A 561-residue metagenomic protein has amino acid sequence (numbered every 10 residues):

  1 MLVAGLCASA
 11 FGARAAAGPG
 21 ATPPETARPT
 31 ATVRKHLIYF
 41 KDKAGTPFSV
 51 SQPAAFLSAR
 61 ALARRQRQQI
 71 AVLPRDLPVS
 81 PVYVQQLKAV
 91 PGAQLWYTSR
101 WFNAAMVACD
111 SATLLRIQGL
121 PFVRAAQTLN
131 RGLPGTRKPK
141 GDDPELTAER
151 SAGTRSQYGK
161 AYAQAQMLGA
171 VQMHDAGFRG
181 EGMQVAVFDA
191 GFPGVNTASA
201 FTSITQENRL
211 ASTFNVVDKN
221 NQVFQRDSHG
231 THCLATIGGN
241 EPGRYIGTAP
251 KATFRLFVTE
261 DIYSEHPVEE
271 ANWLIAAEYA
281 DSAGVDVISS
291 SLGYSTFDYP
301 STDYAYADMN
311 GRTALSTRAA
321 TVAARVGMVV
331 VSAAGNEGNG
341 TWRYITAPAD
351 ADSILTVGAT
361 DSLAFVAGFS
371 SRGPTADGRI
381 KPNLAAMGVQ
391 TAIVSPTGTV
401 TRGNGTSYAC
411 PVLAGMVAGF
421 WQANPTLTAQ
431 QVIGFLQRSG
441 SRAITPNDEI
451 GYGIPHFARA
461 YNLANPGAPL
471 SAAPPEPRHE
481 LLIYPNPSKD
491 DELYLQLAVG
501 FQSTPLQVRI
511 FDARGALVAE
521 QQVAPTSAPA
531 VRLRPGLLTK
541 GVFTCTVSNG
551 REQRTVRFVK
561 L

Functional and structural regions predicted by a protein language model:
G18-T30, L95-Y97, T113-L114, R137-V187 (+4 more regions): N-terminal domain-start motif of subtilase-like serine proteases
T22-L146: Inhibitory N-terminal propeptides of secreted protease zymogens
T30-A31, S49-V50, A161, V171-F214 (+8 more regions): Subtilisin-like serine protease catalytic core
Y162, A283-S289, Q422-N486, V518: C-terminal subdomain of the subtilisin-like protease fold in secreted/lumenal serine endopeptidases
H174, R179-E181, N240-G243, T259-D350 (+4 more regions): Substrate-binding/access-modulating region of protease and related hydrolase catalytic domains
D189, A349-Q422: Extracellular S/T/G-rich loop segment that most often corresponds to the catalytic His/Ser-adjacent loop
L234, R255-D261, D286, Y344 (+1 more regions): Hydrolase catalytic cores
E476-Y484, S488-L561: C-terminal outer-membrane/trafficking sorting elements
